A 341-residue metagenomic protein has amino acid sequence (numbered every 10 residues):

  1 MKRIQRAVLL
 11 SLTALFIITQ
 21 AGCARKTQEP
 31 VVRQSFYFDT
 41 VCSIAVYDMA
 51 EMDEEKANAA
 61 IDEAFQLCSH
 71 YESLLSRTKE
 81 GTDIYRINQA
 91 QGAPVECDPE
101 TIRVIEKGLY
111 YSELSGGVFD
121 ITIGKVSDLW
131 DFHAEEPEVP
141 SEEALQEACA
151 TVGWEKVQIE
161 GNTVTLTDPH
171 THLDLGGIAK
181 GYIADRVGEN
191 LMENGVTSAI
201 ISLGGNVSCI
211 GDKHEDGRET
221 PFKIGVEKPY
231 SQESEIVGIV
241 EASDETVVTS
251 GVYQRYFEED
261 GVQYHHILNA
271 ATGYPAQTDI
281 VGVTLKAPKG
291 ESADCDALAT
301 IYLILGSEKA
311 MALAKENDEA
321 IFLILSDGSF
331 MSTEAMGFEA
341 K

Functional and structural regions predicted by a protein language model:
K2-K341: Mature catalytic core of soluble alpha/beta enzymes
